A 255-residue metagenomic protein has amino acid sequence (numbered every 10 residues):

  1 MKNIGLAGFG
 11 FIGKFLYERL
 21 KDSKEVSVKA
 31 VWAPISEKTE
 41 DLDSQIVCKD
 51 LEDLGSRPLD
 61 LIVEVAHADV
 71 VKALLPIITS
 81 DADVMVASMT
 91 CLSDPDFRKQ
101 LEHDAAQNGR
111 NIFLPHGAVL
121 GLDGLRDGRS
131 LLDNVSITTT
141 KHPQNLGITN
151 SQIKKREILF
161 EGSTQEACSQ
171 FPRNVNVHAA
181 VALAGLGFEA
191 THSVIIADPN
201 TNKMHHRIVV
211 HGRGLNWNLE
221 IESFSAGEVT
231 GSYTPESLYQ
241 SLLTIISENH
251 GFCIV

Functional and structural regions predicted by a protein language model:
N3-L16: Glycine-rich adenosine-cofactor-binding loop
A7, R110-F113, A118-V255: Active-site-lining helix/loop region of Rossmann-like oxidoreductase modules
S23-D41: NAD(P)-binding Rossmann-fold cofactor-contacting core
S36, M89-L92, A118: Short, ordered loop/turn segments at secondary-structure junctions
L42-L51: Active-site regions of enzymes building and remodeling cell-envelope glycoconjugates
L51-D53, R57-T79, C91-P95: Beta-loop-alpha module in the N-terminal Rossmann-like domain of NAD(P)-dependent dehydrogenases, especially those
E64, V86, I112-H116: General beta-strand structural signal in soluble alpha/beta enzymes
M89-R110: Rossmann-fold NAD(P)-binding glycine/threonine-rich loop
